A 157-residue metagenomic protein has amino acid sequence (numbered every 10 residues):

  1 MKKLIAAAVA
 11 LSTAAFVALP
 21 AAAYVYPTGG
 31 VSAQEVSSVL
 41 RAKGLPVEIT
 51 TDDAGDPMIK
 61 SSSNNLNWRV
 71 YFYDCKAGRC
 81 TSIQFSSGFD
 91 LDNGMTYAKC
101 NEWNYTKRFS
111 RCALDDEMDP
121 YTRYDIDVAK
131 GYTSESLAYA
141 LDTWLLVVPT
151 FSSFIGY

Functional and structural regions predicted by a protein language model:
M1-A8: Bacterial N-terminal signal peptides that target proteins for export
V17-P20: N-terminal signal peptide c-region/cleavage motif recognized by signal peptidases
A23-A77: N-terminal secretory signal peptides
A23-P27, S86-F89, I126-L137: Second-shell loop/turn segments in exported
Y26-P27, T81-R123: Short, internal acidic amphipathic alpha-helical interface segments that mediate docking to partner proteins
R41-L45, P149-G156: Sec-exported extracytoplasmic/periplasmic mature domains
T51-D53, S63, F72-D74, S87-F89 (+2 more regions): A mature extracytoplasmic/lumenal domain signature
R108-S152: A short, solvent-exposed beta-edge/loop patch
